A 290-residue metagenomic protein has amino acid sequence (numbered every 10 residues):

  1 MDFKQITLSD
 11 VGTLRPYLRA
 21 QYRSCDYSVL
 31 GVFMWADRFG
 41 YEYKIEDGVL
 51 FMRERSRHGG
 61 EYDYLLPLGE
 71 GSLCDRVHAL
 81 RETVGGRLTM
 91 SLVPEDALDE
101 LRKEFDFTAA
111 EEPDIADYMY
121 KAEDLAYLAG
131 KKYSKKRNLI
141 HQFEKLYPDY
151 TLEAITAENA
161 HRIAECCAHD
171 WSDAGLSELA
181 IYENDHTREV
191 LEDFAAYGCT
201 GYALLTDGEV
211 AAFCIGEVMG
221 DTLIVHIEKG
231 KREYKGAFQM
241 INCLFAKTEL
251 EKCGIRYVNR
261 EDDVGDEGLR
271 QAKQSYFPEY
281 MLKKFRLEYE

Functional and structural regions predicted by a protein language model:
M1-R19, R232, F285: Short, extreme N-terminal leader segments that mark the start of a protein/domain
L14, F143, K273: A residue-level signal for conserved active-site and pocket-lining positions in enzyme catalytic cores
Y22, Y27-A97, L205-R232: Conserved donor-binding loop and adjoining core beta-sheet/short helix segment in diverse acyl/aminoacyl transferases
V77-E82, F143, N242-L250: A conserved short alpha-helix in the GNAT/GCN5 acetyltransferase fold that borders and helps form the acetyl-CoA
A97-A110, N138, V264-M281: Conserved active-site alpha-helix within GNAT-family acetyltransferase domains
D106-L176: Acyltransferase donor/substrate-recognition loop-hinge adjacent to the catalytic core
E158-E209: Short, conserved active-site entrance elements at the starts or edges of catalytic domains
T200-Y289: Aromatic (often tryptophan-rich) hydrophobic motifs at membrane interfaces
